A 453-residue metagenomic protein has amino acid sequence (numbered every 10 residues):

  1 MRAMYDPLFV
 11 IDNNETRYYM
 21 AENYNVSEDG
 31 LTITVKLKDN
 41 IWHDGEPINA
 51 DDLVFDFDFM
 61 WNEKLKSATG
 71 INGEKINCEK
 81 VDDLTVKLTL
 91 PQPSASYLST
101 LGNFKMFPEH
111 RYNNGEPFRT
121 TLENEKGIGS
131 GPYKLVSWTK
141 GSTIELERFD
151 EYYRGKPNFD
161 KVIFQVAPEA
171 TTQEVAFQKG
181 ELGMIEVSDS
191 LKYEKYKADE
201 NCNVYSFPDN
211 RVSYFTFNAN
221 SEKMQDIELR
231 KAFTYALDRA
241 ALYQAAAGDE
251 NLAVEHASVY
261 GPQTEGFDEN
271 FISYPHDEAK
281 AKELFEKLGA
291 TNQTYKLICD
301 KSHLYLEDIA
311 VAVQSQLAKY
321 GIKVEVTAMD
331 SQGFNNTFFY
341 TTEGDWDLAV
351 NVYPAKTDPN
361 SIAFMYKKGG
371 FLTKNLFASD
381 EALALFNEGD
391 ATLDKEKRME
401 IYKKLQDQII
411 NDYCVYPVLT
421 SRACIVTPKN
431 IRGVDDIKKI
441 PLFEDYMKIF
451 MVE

Functional and structural regions predicted by a protein language model:
M1-E28, D58, I128: N-terminal lobe/hinge region of extracytoplasmic solute-binding protein
N25, G70-N113: Surface-exposed binding/hinge segments that line and control ligand-binding clefts or catalytic entry sites
G102-K156, K161, A279, E283: Gly/Pro-rich hinge or "lid" segments in bacterial periplasmic/extracellular proteins
K140, E286-A355, G369, A423: Ligand/substrate-recognition segments at binding pockets and active sites
F149-E194: Ligand-site clamp/hinge motif
Y235, E250-K287, H303-L306: Structural transition elements
E325-F334, I362-K429, E453: Extracytoplasmic/peripheral linker and loop segments enriched in polar/acidic and small residues with frequent Thr/Pro
I425-E453: Long beta-strand-rich cores associated with HINT superfamily self-processing modules
